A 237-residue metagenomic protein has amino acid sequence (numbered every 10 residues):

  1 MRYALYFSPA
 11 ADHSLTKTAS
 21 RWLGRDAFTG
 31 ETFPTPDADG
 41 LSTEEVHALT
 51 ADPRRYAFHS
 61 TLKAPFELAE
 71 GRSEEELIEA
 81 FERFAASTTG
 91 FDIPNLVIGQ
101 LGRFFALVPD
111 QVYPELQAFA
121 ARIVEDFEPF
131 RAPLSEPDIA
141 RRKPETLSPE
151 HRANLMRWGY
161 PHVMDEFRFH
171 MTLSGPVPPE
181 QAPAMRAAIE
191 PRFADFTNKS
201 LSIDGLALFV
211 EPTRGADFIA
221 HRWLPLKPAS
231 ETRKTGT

Functional and structural regions predicted by a protein language model:
M1-L101, P114, A118-S200, T213-T237: Basic, often amphipathic N-terminal segments
S202-V210: Small/polar glycine-rich anion-binding or flexible loop at a beta-alpha turn
